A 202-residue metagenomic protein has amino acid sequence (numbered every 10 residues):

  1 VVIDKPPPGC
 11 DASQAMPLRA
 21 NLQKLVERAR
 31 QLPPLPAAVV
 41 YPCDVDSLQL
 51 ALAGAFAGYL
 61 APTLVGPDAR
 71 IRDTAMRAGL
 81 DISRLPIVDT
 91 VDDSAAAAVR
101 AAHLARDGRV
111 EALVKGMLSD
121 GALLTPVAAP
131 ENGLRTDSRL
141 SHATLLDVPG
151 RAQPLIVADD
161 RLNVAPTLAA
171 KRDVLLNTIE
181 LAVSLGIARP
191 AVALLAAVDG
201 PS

Functional and structural regions predicted by a protein language model:
V1-T63, P67-S202: Anion-binding alpha/beta catalytic cores of soluble intermediary-metabolism enzymes, centered on
